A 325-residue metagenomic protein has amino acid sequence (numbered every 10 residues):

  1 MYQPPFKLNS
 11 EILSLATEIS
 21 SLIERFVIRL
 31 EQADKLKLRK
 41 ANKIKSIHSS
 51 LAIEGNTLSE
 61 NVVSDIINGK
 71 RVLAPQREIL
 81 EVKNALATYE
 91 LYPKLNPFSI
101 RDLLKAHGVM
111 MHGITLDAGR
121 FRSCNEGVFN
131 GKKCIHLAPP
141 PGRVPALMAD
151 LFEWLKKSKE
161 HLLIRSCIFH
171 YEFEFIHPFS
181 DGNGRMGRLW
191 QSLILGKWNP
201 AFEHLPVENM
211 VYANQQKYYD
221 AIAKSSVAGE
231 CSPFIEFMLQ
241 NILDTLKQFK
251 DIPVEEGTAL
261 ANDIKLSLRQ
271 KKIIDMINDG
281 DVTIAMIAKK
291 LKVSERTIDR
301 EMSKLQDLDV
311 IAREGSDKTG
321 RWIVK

Functional and structural regions predicted by a protein language model:
M1-K325: FIC/Doc superfamily catalytic core
